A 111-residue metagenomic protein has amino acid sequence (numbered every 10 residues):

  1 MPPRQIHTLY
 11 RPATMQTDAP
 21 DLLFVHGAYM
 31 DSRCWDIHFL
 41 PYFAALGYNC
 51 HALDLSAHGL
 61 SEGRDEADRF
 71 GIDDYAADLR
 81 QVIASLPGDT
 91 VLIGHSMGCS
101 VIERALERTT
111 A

Functional and structural regions predicted by a protein language model:
P2-A13: A short loop-to-beta-strand scaffold at the N-terminal edge of the catalytic core in hydrolase folds
P3-R4, D18, D65: Short, solvent-exposed coil/turn segments
I6, P20, Y48, G88-T90 (+1 more regions): A structural micro-motif
T14-E62: Conserved HGGG/HGGXW glycine-rich cap/lid loop of the alpha/beta-hydrolase fold
F39-Y42, A67-R69, R108-A111: Glycine-rich, phosphate-binding/catalytic loops in enzymes
N49, A57-V91, L106: Active-site loop/oxyanion-hole signature of alpha/beta-hydrolase fold enzymes
D89-A111: Conserved hydrolase catalytic core segment
